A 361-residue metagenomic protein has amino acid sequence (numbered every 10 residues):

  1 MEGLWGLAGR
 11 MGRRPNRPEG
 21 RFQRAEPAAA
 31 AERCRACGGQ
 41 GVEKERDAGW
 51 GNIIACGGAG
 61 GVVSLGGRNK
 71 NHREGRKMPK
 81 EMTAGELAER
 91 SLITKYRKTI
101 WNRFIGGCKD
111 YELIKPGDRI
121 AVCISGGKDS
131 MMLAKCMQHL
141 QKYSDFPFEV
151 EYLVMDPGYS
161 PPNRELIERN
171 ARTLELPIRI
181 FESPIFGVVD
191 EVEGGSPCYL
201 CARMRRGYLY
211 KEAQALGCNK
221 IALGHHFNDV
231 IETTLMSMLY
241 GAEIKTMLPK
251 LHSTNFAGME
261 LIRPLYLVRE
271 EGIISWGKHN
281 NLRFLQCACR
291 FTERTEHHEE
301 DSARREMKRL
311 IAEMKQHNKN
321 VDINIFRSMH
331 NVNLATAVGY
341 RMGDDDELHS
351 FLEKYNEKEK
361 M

Functional and structural regions predicted by a protein language model:
M1, N52, P197-M204, C287-E296 (+1 more regions): Functionally engaged cysteine thiol sites
E2-G38, K44, G49, I53-N69: Short, low-complexity intrinsically disordered segments enriched in small and basic residues
R10, P79-I244, L248, E271-H279 (+1 more regions): ATP-dependent adenylation/nucleotidyltransferase module used to activate substrates
H72, M78-P79: Basic/polar N-terminal segments that are highly enriched at the extreme N-terminus, encompassing both cleavable
R97, W101, R164, R206 (+6 more regions): A structural signal for well-ordered alpha-helical scaffolds and beta->alpha junctions
E149-V150, N228-L310: Catalytic subdomain that performs nucleotidyl-dependent activation
A202-L216, K250-F256, R309-S328: Short, basic, helix/turn surface patches
L282-M361: The feature marks non-catalytic terminal segments
